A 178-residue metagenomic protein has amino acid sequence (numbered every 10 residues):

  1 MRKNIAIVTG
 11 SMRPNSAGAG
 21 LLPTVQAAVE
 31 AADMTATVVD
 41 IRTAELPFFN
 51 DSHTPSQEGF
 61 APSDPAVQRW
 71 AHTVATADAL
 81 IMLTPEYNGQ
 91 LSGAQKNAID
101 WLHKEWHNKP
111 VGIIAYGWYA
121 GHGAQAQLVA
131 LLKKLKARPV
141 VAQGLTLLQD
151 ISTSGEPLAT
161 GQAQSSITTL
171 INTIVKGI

Functional and structural regions predicted by a protein language model:
M1-T84, Q90-N97, P157-I178: N-terminal beta1-alpha1-beta2 submodule of the flavodoxin-like/Rossmannoid cofactor-binding fold
N4, W106-K109, S154-P157: Glycine-rich NAD(P)-binding loop of Rossmann-like domains
P23, A27, A31, D100 (+3 more regions): Short, well-ordered alpha-helices that flank and scaffold nucleotide-derived cofactor binding pockets
V39-N50, L135-G155: Mobile beta-alpha loop/short-helix "lid" or hinge segments that flank ligand
T73, H103, L131: Hydrophobic/aromatic ligand-binding patch that stacks against planar heteroaromatic rings of cofactors or nucleotides
N88-G89, A120: Glycine-rich nucleotide phosphate-binding loop and flanking beta-alpha elements of Rossmann-like dinucleotide-binding
S92-N108: Rossmann-fold NAD(P) dinucleotide-binding segment
H107-L148, Q162: Short, glycine-/small-residue-rich phosphate/pyrophosphate-handling segment
